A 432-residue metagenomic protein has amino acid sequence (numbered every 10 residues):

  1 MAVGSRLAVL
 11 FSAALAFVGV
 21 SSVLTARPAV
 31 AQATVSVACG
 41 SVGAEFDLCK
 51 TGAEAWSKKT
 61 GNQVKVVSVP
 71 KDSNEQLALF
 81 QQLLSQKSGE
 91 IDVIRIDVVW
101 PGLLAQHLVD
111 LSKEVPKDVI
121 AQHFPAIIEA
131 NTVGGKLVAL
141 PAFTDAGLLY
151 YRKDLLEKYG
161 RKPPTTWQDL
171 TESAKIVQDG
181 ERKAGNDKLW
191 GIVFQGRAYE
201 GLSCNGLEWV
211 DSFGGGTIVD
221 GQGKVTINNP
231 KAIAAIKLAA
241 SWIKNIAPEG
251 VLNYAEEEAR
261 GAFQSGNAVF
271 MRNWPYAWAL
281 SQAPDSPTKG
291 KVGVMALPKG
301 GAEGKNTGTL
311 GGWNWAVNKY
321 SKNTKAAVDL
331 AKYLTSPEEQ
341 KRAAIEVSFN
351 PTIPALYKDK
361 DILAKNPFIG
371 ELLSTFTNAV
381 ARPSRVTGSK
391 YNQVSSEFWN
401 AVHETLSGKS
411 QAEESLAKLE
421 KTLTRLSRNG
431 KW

Functional and structural regions predicted by a protein language model:
Q32-G43, N62-S68, D92-V93, V138 (+2 more regions): Short, well-ordered beta-strand elements
T34, Q63, E157, T377-W432: Conserved C-terminal helix/tail region of periplasmic/extracytoplasmic solute-binding proteins
A55-P125, A130-T132, D154-T165, A262 (+5 more regions): Extracytoplasmic "Venus flytrap"/periplasmic binding protein-like
D97-A146, K162, D187-K188, L202-N205 (+4 more regions): Hinge/lid segment of periplasmic solute-binding proteins
S112-H123, E129, R182, W190-Y199 (+7 more regions): Short, solvent-exposed loop/beta-turn-alpha elements that line the ligand-binding surface or hinge of extracytoplasmic
V138-A142, G147, T171-K224, A268: Extracytoplasmic/periplasmic solute-binding protein
A174-I176, G221-L252, L297: Glycine-centered hinge/linker elements that transmit conformational signals in sensory and ligand-binding systems
Y276-K289, G300-N400, N429-K431: C-terminal lobe and pocket-closing loops of periplasmic/extracytoplasmic Venus-flytrap solute-binding proteins
